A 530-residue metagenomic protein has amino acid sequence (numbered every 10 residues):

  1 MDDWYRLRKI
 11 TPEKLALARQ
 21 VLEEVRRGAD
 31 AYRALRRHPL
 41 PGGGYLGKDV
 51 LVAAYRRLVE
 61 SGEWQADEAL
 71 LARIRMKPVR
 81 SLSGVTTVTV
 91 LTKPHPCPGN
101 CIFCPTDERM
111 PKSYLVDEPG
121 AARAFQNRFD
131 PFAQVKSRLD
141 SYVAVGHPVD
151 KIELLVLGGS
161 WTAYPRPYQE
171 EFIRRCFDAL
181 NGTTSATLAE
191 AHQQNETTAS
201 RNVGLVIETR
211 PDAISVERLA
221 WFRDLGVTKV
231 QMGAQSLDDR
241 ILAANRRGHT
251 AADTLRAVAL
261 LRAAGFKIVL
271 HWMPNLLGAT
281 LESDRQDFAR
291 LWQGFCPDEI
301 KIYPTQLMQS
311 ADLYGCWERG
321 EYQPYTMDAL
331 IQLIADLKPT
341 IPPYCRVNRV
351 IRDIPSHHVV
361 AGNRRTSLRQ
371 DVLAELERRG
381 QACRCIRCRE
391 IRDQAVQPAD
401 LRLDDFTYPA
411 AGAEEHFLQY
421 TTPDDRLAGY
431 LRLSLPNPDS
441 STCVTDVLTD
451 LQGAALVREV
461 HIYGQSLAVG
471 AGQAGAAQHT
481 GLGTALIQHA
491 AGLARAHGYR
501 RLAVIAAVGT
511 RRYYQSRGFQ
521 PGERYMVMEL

Functional and structural regions predicted by a protein language model:
M1-Q134, R138-T184, P343: Flexible, acidic/Gly-rich N-terminal and inter-domain linker regions that tether and position cofactor-handling modules
S113-Q134, L154, G158-D328, Q332 (+1 more regions): Conserved non-cysteine loop/helix-boundary elements of the Radical SAM core domain that shape
Y322-P438: C-terminal accessory regions of radical SAM enzymes
L451-Q478: Conserved acetyl-CoA binding element of GNAT-fold acetyltransferases
Q473-A494: Conserved acetyl-CoA-binding loop-helix of GNAT-fold acetyltransferases
G492-A506: Conserved GNAT acetyl-CoA-binding A-motif
A506-Y525: Conserved active-site alpha-helix within GNAT-family acetyltransferase domains
